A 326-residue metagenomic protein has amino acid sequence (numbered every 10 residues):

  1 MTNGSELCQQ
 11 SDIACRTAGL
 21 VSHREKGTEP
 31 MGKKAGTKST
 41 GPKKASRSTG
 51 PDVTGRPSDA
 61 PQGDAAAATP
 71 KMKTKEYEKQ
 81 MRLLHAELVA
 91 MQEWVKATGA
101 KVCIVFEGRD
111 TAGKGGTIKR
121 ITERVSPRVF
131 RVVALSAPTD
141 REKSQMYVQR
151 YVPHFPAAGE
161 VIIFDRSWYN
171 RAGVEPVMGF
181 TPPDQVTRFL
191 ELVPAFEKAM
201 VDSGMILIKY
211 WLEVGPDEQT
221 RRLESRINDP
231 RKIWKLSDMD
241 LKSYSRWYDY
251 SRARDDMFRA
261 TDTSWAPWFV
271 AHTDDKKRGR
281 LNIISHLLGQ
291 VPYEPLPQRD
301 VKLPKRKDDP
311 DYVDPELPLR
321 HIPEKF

Functional and structural regions predicted by a protein language model:
Q9-F326: Glycine-rich phosphate-binding loop of ATP-dependent small-molecule kinases
